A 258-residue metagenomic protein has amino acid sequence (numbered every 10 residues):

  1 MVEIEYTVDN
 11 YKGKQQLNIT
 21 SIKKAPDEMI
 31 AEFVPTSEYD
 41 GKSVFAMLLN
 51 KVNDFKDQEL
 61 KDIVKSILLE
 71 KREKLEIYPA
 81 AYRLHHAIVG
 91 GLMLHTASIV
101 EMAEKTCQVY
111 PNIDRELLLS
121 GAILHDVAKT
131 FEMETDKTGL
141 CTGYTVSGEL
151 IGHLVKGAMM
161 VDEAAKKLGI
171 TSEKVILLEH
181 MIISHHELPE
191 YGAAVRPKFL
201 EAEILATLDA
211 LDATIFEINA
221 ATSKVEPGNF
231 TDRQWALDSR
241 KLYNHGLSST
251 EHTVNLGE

Functional and structural regions predicted by a protein language model:
M1-V34: OB-fold single-stranded nucleic acid-binding module
Y6, N10, P26, K71 (+3 more regions): Conserved NTP-handling cores and scaffolds of large molecular machines
K14, I19, R72-L75, A81 (+7 more regions): Generic secondary-structure boundary/loop-capping signal
D27-G148, L188: Acidic/His-rich, divalent-metal-binding segments that scaffold phosphate/diphosphate chemistry
G41, F45, L60-K61, V175 (+4 more regions): Alpha-helix initiation and N-capping motif
K56, L60, R72-E76, G169 (+6 more regions): Residue-level signal for secondary-structure boundary elements
L84, K105-V225: Divalent metal-dependent catalytic cores for phosphoryl transfer on phosphate-bearing substrates
E201-E258: Acidic, carboxylate-rich catalytic segments that either coordinate divalent cations
